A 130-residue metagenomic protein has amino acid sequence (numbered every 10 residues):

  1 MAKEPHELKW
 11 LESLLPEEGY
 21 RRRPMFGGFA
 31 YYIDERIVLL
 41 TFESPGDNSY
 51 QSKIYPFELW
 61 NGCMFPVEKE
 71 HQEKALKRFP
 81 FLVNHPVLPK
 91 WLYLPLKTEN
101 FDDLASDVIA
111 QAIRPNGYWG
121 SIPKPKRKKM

Functional and structural regions predicted by a protein language model:
A2-I37: N-terminal first-folded block
E7, L11, H71-R78, F101-V108: Amphipathic alpha-helical interface surfaces
P16, K77-P80, A110, R114-G117: Generic surface-pattern signal
M25, Y32-N84: Short, conserved beta-strand/beta-arch hydrophobic-aromatic motifs that form part of recognition grooves or interface
I33, K129-M130: Amphipathic alpha-helical surface "interface" segments used for docking/oligomerization or membrane association within
L88-K128: Well-ordered alpha/beta subsegment
